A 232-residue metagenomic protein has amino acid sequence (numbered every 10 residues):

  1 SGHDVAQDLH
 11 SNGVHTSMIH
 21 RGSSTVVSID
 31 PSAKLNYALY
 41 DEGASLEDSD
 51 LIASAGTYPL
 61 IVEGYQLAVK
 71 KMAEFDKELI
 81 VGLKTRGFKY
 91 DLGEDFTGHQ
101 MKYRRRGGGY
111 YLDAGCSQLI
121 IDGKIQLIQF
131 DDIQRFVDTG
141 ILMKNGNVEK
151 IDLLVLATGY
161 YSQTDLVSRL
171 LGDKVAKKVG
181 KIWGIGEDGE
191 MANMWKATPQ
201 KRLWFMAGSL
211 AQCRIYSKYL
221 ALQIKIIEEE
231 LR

Functional and structural regions predicted by a protein language model:
G2-H3: N-terminal Rossmann-fold NAD(P) dinucleotide-binding loop
Q7, S11-G22, I29, K34 (+1 more regions): Flavin (primarily FAD) cofactor-binding/catalytic cores of flavoenzymes
T25-I61: A catalytic-pocket lid/entrance helix-loop region that shapes and gates access to the active site across common
